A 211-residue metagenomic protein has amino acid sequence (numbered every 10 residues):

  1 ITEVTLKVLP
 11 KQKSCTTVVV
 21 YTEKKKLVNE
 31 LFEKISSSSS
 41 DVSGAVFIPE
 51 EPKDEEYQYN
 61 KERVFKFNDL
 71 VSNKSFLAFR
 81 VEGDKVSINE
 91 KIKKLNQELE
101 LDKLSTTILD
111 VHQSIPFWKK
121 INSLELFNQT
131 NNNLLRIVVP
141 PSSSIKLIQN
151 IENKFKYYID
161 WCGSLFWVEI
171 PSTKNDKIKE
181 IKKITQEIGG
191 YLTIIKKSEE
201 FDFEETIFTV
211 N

Functional and structural regions predicted by a protein language model:
I1-F127: C-terminal substrate-binding/cap subdomain adjacent to the FAD-binding core in PCMH-type and related FAD-linked
D102-N211: Conserved glycine-rich FAD pyrophosphate-binding loop
